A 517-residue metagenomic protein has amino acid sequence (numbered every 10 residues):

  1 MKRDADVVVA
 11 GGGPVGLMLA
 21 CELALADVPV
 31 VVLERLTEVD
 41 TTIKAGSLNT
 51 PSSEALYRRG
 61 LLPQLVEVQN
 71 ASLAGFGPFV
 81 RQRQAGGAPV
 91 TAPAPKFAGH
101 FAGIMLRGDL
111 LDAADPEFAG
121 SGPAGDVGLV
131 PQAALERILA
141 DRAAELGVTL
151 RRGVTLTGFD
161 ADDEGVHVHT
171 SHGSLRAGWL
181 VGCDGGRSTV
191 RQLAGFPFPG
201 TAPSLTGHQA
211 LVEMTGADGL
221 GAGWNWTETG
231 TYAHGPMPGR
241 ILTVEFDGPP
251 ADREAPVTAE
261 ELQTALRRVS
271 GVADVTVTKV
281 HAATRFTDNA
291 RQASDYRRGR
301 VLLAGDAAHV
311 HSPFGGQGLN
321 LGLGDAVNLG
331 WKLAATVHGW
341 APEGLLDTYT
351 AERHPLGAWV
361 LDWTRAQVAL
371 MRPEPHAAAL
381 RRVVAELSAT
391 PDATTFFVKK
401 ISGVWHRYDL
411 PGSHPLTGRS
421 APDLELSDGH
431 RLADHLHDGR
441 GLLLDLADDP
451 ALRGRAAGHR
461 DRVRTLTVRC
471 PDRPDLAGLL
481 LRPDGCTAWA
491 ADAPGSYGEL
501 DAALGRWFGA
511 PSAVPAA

Functional and structural regions predicted by a protein language model:
M1-R381, A385-A389, V514-A517: Core Rossmann-like FAD-binding/catalytic domain of the broad FAD-dependent monooxygenase superfamily
A20, L443, G485: Hydrophobic, well-ordered secondary-structure elements that form the walls of internal hydrophobic environments
H208-V212, L442-A447, V463-T467: Short, hydrophobic beta-strand segments that form beta-sheet elements in well-ordered domains
F286-L303, A307-H309, T417-D438, D472: FAD-binding beta-loop-beta segment adjacent to the flavin cofactor pocket
A308, G478-A488: Short, glycine-anchored, charge-dense loop/turn motifs used at functional sites
A335-G441, L446-A451, G458, L476 (+3 more regions): C-terminal helical "tail/cap" subdomain of flavin- and related membrane-associated enzymes
G454-L476: Short, internal strand/loop/helix patches that form the active-site neighborhood or redox-interaction surface
